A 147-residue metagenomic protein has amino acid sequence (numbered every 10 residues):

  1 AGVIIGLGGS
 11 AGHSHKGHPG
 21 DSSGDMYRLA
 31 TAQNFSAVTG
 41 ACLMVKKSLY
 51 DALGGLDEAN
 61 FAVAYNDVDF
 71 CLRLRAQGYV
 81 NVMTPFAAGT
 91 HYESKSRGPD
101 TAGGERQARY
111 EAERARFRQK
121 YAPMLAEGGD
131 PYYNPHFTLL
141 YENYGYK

Functional and structural regions predicted by a protein language model:
A1-S10, N60: Conserved donor NDP-sugar-binding/catalytic core segment of glycosyltransferases
L7-F35, T39, M44, N81 (+1 more regions): C-terminal, non-catalytic tails of nucleotide-sugar-dependent glycosyltransferases
L29-G54, A59-A88: A short, conserved alpha-helix in the catalytic core of glycosyltransferases
Y92-K95: Conserved active-site-proximal loop/helix segments of enzymes involved in bacterial cell-wall and related
